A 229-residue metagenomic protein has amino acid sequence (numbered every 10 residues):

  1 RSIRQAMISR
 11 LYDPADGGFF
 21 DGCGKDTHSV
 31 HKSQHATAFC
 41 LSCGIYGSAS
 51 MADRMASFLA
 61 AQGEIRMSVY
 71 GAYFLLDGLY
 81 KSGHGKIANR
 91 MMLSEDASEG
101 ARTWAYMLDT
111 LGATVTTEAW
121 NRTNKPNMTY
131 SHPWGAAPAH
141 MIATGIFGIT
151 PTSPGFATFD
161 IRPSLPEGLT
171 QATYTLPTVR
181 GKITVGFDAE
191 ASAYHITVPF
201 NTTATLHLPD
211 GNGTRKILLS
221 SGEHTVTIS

Functional and structural regions predicted by a protein language model:
R1-N127, E223: Catalytic cores of carbohydrate-active enzymes
S2-Q5, N89-S229: Non-catalytic C-terminal accessory modules of carbohydrate-active enzymes
